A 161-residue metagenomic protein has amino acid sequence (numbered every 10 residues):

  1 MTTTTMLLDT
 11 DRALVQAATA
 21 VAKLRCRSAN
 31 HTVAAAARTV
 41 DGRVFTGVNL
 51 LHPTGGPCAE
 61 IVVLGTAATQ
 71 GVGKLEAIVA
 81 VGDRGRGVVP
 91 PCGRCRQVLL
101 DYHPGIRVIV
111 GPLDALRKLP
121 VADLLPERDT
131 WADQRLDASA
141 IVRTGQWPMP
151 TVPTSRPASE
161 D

Functional and structural regions predicted by a protein language model:
T2-S28, V72-E160: C-terminal binding/interaction regions
A17-A20, A59-A67: Short, well-ordered amphipathic alpha-helical segments that serve as non-catalytic structural scaffolds within diverse
R27-N30, A59-I61: Short acidic/polar alpha-helix capping motifs at helix-coil junctions
A29-V40: Short beta-strand scaffold segments in enzyme catalytic cores
R43-V44: Hydrophobic "anchor" residues
V48-V62: Compact, glycine-rich, soluble single-domain proteins
G56, T66-G73: Active-site- and interface-proximal helix/loop "cap" or "latch" segments in soluble metabolic and energy-transducing
